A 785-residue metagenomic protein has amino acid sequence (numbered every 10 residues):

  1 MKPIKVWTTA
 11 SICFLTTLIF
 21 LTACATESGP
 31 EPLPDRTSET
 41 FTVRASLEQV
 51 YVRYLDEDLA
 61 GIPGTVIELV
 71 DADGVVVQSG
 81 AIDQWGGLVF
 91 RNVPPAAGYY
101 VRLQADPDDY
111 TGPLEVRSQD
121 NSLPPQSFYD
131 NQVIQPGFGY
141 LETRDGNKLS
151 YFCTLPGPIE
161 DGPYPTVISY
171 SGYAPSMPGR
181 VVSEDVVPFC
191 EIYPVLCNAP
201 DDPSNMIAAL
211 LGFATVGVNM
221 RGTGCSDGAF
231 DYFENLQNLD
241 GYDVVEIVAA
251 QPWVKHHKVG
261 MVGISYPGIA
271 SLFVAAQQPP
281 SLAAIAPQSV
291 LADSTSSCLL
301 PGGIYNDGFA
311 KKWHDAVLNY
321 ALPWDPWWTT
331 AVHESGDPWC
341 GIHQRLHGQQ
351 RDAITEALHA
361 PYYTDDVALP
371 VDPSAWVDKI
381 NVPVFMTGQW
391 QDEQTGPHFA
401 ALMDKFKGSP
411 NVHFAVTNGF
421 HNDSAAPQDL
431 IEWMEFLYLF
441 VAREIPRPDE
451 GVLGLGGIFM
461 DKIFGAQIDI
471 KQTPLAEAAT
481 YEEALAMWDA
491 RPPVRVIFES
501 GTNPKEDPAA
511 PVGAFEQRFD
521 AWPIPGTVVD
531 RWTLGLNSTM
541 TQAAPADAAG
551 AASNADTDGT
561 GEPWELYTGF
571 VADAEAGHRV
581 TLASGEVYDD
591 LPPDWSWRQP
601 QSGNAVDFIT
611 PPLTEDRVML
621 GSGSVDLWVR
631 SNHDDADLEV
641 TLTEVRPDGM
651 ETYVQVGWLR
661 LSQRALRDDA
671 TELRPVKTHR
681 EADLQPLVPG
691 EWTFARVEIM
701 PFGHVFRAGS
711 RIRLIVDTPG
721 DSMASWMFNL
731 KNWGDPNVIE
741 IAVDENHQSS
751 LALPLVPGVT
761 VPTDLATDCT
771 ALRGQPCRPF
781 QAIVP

Functional and structural regions predicted by a protein language model:
L21-A23: C-terminal motif of bacterial Sec signal peptides marking the signal peptidase cleavage site
Q119-G162, I609, L613-E615: N-terminal cap/lid segment of alpha/beta-hydrolase-fold proteins
F152-F213, V218-R221, Y232: N-terminal cap/lid subdomain of alpha/beta-hydrolase-fold enzymes
G157-P163, A229-Q237, D243-G260, S265: Gly/Ser-rich "nucleophile elbow"/oxyanion-hole loop immediately N-terminal to the catalytic nucleophile in hydrolases
S176-G179, E184-N205, L210, F273-I380 (+4 more regions): Accessory cap/linker subdomain of secreted extracellular hydrolases
G224-D243, N422-L430: Catalytic nucleophile-loop/oxyanion-hole region of alpha/beta-hydrolase and closely related hydrolase-like folds
M386-G388: Short beta-strand/loop motif that positions the catalytic acidic residue of the alpha/beta-hydrolase fold
P427-P785: C-terminal, loop-rich substrate-recognition/catalytic regions characterized by aromatic stacking residues
